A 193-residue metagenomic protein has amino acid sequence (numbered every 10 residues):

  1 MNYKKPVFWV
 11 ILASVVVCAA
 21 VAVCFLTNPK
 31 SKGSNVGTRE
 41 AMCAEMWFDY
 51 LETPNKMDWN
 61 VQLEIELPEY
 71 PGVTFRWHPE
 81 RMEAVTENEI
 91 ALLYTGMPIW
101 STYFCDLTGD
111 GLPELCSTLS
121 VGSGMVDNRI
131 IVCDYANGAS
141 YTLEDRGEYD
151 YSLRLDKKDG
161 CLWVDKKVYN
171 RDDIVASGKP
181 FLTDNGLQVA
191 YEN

Functional and structural regions predicted by a protein language model:
K5-W9, A22-G72, S140-N193: Acidic, small-residue rich beta-repeat scaffolds with periodic aromatic anchors
I11-V21: Core hydrophobic alpha-helical transmembrane segments of single-pass membrane proteins
E69, C105-P113, D173: Residues in Ca2+-coordinating acidic/glycine-rich loops
M82-V85, N128-V132, S177-K179: Hydrophobic beta-strand positions in blades of beta-propellers and related beta-sheet-rich domains
N88-T95, Y141-E144: A short beta-strand motif characteristic of beta-propeller blades
T108-S120, C161-W163: Acidic/hydrophobic-patterned starts of short beta strands in beta-sheet-rich repeat architectures
S120-G124, Y169-R171: Short glycine/acidic-enriched loop and turn motifs that connect beta-strands
A136-N137: Short loop/turn segments that connect beta-strands within beta-propeller blades
